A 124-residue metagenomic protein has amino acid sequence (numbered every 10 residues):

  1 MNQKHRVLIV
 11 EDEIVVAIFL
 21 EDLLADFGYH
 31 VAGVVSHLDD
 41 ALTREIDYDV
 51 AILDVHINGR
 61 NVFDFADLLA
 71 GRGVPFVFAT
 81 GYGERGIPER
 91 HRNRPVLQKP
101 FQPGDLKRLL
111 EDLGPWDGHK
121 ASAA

Functional and structural regions predicted by a protein language model:
M1-R6, Q102-A124: Non-catalytic signal-transmission and effector/linker regions of two-component phosphorelay proteins
E11: Conserved acidic carboxylate
I14-A32: Two-component/phosphorelay signaling modules centered on CheY-like receiver
V34-V50: Acidic, metal-coordinating helix/loop segments flanking the phosphotransfer/catalytic sites of two-component signaling
D54: Active-site residues of response regulator receiver
R60-D64: Acidic catalytic/metal-coordinating carboxylates
V77-A79: Hydrophobic/aromatic residues positioned on beta-strands within the core alpha/beta folds
K99: A Lys-centered signature of the CheY-like receiver
